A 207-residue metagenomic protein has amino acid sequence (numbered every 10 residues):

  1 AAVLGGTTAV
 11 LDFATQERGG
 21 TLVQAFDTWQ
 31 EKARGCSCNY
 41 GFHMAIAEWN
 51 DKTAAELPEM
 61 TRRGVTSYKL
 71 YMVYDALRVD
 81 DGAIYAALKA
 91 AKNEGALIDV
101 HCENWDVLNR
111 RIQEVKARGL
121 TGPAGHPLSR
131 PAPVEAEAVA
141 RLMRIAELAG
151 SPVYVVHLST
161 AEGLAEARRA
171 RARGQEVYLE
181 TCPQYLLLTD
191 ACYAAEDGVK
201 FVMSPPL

Functional and structural regions predicted by a protein language model:
A1-G35, K52: Metal-associated gating/positioning segment near the N- to mid-region
G5, C38, R63: Structured loop/turn residues at beta-strand edges in well-structured enzyme cores
L11-A14, R18-G19, G41-M44, V156-H157: Active-site neighborhood of phospho(di)ester-bond hydrolases with catalytic His/Asp-centered motifs
L22-N39, Y85-V100: Alpha-helix-loop-beta-strand connector modules within alpha/beta enzyme cores
C36, F42, V199, M203: Glycine-rich, flexible loop/turn motifs
I46-D51: Active-site beta->alpha loop and helix N-cap motifs at the rims of alpha/beta catalytic domains
K52-L207: Histidine/acidic residue-rich metal-binding segments in metalloenzymes
